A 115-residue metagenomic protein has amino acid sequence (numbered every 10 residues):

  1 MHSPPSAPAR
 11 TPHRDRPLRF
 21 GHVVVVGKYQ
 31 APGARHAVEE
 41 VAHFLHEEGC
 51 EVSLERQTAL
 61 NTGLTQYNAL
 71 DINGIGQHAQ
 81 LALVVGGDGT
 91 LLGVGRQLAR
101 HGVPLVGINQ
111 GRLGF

Functional and structural regions predicted by a protein language model:
M1-L81, V85: ATP/NTP phosphate-donor binding region
A59, Y67-F115: Small-residue-rich beta-alpha loop regions that form the catalytic core of phosphotransfer and lipid-active enzymes
